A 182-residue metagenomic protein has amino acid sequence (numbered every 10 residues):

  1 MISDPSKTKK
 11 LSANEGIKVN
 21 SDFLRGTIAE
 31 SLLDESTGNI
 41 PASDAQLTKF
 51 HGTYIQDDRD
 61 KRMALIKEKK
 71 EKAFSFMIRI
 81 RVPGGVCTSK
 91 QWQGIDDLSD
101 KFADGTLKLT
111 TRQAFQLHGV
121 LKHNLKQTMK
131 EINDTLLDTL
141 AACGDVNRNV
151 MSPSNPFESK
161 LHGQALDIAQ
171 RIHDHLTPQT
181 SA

Functional and structural regions predicted by a protein language model:
M1-A64: Charge-rich, low-complexity segments
T8-K9, A13, I17-K18, E35 (+8 more regions): Sparse, context-dependent recognition of short Cys/His-centered cofactor- or disulfide-binding micro-motifs
D22-A42, A64-R79, T106-L121: Charged, low-complexity, helix/coiled-coil-prone segments
E35-I40, T48-V86, R148-P156: Short glycine-/aliphatic-rich beta-strand segments at the starts of folded cytosolic domains
S75-A182: Small-residue-enriched alpha-helical segments and adjacent helix-cap loops that form tight helix-helix packing
